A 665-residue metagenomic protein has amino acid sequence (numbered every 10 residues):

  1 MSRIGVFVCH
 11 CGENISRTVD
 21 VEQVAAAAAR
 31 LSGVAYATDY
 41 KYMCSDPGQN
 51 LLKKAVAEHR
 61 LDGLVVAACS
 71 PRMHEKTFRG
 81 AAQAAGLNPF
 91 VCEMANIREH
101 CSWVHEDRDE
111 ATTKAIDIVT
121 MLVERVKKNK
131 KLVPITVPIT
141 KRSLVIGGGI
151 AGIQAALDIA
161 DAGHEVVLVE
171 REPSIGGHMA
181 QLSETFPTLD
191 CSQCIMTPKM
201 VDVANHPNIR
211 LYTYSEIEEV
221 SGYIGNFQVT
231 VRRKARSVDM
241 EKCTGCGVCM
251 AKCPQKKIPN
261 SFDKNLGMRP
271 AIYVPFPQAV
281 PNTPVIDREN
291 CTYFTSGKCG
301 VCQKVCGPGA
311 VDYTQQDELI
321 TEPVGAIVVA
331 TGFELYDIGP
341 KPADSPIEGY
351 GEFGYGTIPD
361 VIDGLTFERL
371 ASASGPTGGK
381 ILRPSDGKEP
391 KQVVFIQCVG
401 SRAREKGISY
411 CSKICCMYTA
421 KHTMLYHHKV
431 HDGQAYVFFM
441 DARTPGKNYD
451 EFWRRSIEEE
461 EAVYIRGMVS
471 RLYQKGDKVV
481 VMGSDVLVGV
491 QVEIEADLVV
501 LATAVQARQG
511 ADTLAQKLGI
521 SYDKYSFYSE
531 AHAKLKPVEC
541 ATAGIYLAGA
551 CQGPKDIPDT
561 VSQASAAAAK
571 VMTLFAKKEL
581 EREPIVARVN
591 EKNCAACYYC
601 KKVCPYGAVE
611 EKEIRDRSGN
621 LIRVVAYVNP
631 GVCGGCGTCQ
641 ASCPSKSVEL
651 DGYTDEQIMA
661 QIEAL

Functional and structural regions predicted by a protein language model:
M1-L665: Residues forming the flavin
